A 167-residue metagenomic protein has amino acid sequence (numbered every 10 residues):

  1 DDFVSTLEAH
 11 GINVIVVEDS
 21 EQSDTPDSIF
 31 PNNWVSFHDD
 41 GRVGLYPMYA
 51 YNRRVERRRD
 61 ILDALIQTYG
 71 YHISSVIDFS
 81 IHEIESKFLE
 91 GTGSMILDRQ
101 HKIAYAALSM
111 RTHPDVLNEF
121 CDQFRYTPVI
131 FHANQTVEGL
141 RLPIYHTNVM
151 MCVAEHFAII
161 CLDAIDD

Functional and structural regions predicted by a protein language model:
D1-D167: The feature marks the mature, well-folded catalytic cores of soluble enzymes
